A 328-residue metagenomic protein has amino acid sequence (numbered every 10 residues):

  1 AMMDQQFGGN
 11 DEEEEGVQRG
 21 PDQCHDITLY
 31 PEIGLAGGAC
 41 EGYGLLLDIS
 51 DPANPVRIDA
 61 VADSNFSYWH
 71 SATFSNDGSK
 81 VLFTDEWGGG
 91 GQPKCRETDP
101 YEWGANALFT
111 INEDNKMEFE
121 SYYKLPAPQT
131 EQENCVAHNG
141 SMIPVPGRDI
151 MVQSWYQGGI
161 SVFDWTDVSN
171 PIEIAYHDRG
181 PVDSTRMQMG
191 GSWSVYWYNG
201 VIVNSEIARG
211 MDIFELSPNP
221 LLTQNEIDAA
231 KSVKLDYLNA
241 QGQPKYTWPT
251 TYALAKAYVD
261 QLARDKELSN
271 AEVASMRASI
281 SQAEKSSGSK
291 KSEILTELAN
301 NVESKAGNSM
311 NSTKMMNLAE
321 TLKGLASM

Functional and structural regions predicted by a protein language model:
A1-Q261: Feature marking well-ordered beta-strand scaffolds used for ligand recognition
N225-M328: Soluble extracellular-acting proteins and domains
